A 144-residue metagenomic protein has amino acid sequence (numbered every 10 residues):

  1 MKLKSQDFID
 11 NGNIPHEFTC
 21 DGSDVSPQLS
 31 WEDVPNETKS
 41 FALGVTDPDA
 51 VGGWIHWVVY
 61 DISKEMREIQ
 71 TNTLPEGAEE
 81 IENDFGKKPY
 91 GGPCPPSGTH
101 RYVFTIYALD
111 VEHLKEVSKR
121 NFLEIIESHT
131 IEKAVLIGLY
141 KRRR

Functional and structural regions predicted by a protein language model:
M1-R144: N-terminus-centered regions that define maturation/targeting leaders and the start of the first functional domain
